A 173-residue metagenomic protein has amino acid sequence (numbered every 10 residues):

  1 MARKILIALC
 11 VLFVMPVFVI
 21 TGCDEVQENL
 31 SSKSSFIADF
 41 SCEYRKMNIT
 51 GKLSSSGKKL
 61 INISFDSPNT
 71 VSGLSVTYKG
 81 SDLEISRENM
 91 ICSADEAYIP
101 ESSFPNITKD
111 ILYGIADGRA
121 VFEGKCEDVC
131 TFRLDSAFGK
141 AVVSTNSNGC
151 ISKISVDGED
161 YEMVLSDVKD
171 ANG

Functional and structural regions predicted by a protein language model:
A2, I7, P16-L60, T70 (+5 more regions): N-terminal leader/targeting segments and the immediate start of mature chains
L12-F13: Repetitive helical segments and hydrophobic/amphipathic motifs
E28-F40, S86-F138: Flexible, processing/modification-adjacent segments and terminal tails in exported/periplasmic/extracellular proteins
F40, G51-K52, L74, L83 (+2 more regions): Residue-level detector of beta-strand structural context in well-folded domains
S55-G114, E159-E162: An acidic-aromatic
N62-N69, L74, A120-G173: Gly/Pro-enriched, hydrophobic low-complexity segments that function as extracytoplasmic propeptides/linkers
